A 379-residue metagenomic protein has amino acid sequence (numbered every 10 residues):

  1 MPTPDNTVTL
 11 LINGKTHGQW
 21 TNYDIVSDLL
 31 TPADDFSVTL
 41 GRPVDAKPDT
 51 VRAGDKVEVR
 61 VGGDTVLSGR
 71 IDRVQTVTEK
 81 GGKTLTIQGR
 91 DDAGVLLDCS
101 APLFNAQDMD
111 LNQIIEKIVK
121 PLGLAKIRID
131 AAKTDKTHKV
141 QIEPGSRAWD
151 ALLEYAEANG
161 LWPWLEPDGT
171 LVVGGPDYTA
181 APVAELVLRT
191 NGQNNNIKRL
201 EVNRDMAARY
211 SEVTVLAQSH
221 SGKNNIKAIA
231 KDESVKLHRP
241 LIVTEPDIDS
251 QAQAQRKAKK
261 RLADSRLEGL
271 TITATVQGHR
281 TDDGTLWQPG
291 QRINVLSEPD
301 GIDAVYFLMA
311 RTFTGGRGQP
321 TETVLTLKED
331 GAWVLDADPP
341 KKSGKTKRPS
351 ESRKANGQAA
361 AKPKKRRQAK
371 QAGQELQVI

Functional and structural regions predicted by a protein language model:
M1-S100, A158, Q193-R199: Assembly/oligomerization scaffold segments
P2, Q75, T84, D91-A93 (+2 more regions): Short beta-strand-centered interaction patches in the first periplasmic/extracellular domains of large envelope
P2-L11, P43-T76, Q107-P121, D282-V305 (+1 more regions): Short, acidic/charged, Gly/Pro-enriched secondary-structure junctions
G14, S37-V38, G89, S100-R128 (+5 more regions): Amphipathic, non-transmembrane alpha-helical segments in extracytoplasmic/periplasmic proteins
G18, N22-T50, N194-I379: An acidic/polar, Gly/Ser/Thr-rich interaction patch typically located in mid-to-C-terminal regions of proteins
S37-T39, E58, R70-D72, T86-R90 (+5 more regions): Soluble periplasmic/extracytoplasmic beta-strand elements of cell-envelope proteins
E79-G81, M109, V173: Long, low-complexity intrinsically disordered regions
D98, V172-G174, V215, V295: Short hydrophobic/aromatic-rich beta-strand segments that constitute the beta-sheet cores of beta-sandwich/beta-barrel
